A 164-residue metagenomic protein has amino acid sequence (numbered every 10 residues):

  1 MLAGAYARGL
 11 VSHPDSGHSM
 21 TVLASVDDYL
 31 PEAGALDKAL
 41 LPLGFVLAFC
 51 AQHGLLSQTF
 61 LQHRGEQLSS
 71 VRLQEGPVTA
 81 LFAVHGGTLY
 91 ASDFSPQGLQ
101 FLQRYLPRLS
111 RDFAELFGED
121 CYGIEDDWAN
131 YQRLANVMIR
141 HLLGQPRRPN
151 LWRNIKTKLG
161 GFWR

Functional and structural regions predicted by a protein language model:
M1-L2, Y6, C50, L102 (+2 more regions): Extended hydrophobic/Leu-rich segments
L2-V78, D93: N-terminal low-complexity, intrinsically disordered segments
Q58, Y90-D93, P146-L151: Residue-level signal for secondary-structure boundary elements
R72-H141: Amphipathic protein-protein interaction modules
N136-R147, G160: A short, amphipathic alpha-helical segment
R148-R164: Glycine-rich, aromatic-bearing surface loops/beta-hairpins
